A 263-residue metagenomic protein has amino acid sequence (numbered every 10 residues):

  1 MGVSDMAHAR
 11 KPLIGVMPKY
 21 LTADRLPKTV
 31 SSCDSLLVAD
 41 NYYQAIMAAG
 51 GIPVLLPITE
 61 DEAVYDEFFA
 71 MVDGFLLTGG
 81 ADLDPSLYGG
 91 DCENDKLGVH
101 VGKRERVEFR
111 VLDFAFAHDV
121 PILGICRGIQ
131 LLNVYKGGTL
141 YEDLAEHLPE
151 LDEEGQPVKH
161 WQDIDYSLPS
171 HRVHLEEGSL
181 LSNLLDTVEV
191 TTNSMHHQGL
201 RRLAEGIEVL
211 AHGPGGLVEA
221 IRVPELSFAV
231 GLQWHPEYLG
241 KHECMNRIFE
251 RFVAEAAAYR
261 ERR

Functional and structural regions predicted by a protein language model:
M1-L123, V134-K136, Y141, A145-L184 (+5 more regions): N-terminal beta1-alpha1 cap of cysteine-dependent amidohydrolase-like domains
C126: Conserved G/P- and acidic residue-centered "switch" motifs that form tight phosphate/ATP-binding loops in soluble
I129: The feature captures the ABC ATPase H-loop/switch
S194: Short basic/aromatic active-site micro-motif
V230-Q233: Active-site-proximal beta-strand elements of phosphoester/diester hydrolases
